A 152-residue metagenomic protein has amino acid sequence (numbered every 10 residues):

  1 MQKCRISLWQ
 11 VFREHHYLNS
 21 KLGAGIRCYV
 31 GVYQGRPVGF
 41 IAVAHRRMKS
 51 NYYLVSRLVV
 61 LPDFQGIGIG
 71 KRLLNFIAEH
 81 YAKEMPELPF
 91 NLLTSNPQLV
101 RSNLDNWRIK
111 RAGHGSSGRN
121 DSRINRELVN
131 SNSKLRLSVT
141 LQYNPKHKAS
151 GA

Functional and structural regions predicted by a protein language model:
M1-K49, E79-A152: Terminal substrate-recognition subdomain of acyl/acetyltransferases
R13, S56, N75: A cross-family signal for key residues in well-ordered alpha-helices that form functional helical elements
G23-A24, V55, I67: Short linear functional motifs in flexible/disordered or boundary regions
N51-P62: Conserved acetyl-CoA binding element of GNAT-fold acetyltransferases
V60, G66-H80: Conserved acetyl-CoA-binding loop-helix of GNAT-fold acetyltransferases
